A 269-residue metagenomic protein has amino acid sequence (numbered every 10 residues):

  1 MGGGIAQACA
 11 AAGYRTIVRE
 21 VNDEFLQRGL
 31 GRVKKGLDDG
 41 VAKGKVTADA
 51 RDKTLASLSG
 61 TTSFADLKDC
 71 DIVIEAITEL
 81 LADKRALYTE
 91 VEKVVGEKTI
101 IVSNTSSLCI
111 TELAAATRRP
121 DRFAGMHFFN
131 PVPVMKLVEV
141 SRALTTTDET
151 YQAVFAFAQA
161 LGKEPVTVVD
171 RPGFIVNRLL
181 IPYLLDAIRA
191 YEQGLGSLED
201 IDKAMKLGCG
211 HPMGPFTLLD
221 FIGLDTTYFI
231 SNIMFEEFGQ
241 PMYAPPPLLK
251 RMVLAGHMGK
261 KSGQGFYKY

Functional and structural regions predicted by a protein language model:
M1, V33, L58, V73-A76 (+6 more regions): Buried hydrophobic positions in well-ordered alpha/beta secondary-structure cores of metabolic enzymes
M1-D39, K43: NAD(P)+-binding Rossmann beta1-loop-alpha1 motif at the extreme N-terminus of oxidoreductases
A12-Y14, Q152, Q159-D170, I188 (+2 more regions): NAD(P)-dependent Rossmann-like dehydrogenase/reductase catalytic/cofactor-binding core
V21-R28, D39-I101, L108-C109: Rossmann-like NAD(P)-binding element
E24-K35, K53, D83, E149-A160 (+2 more regions): A non-catalytic, amphipathic alpha-helix used as a structural packing/dimerization or gating element in enzyme scaffolds
I100-D170, F174-R178: Rossmann-fold dinucleotide-binding core
